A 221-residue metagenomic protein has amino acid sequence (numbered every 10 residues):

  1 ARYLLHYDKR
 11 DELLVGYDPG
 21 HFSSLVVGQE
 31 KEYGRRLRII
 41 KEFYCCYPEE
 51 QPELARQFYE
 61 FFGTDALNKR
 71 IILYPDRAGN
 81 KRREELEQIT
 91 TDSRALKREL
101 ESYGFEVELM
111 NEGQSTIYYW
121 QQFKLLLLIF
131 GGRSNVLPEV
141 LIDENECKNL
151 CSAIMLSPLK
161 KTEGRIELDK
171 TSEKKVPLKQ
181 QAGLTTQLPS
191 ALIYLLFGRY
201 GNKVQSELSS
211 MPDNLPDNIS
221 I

Functional and structural regions predicted by a protein language model:
A1-Y17: ATPase catalytic-site recognition across NTP-hydrolyzing enzymes
D18, L25, L73, I154 (+1 more regions): A residue-level signal for conserved active-site and pocket-lining positions in enzyme catalytic cores
H21-S23, G34: Coil-to-beta-strand transition motifs
S23-Q29: Short beta-strand scaffold segments in enzyme catalytic cores
R35-P177, N202-K203, I219-I221: Mg2+-dependent endonuclease catalytic cores in nucleic-acid-processing enzymes, primarily RNase H-like
L156, S190-G198: Short, hydrophobic/amphipathic alpha-helical patches that form generic packing surfaces within helical domains
L196-I221: Acidic two-metal-ion nuclease catalytic site recognized across multiple nuclease folds, prominently DnaQ/RNase D-T
